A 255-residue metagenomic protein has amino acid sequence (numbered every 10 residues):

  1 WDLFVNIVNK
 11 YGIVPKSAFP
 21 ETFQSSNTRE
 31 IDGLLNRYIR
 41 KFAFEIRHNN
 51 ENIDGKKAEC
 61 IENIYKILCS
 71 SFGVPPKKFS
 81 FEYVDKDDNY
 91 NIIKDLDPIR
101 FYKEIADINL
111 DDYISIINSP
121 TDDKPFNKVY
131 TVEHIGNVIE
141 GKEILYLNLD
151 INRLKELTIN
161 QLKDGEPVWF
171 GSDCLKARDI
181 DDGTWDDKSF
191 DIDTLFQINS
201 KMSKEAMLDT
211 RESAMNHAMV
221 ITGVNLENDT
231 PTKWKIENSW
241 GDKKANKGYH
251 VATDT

Functional and structural regions predicted by a protein language model:
W1-Y83: Papain-like cysteine protease catalytic cores
A58, E62-T255: Active-site signature of cysteine proteases
